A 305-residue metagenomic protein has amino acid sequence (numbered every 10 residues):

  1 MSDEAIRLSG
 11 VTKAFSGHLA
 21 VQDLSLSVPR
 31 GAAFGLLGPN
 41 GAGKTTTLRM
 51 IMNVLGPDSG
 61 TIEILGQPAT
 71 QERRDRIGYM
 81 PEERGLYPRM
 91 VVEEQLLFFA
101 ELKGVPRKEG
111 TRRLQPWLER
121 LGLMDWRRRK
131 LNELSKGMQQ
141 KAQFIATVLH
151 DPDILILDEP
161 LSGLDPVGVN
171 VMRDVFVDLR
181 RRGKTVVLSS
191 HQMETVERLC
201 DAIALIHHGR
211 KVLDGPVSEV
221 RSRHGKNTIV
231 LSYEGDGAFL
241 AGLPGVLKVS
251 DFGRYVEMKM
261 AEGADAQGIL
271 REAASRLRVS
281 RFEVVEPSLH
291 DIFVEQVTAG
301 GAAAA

Functional and structural regions predicted by a protein language model:
D3-L8, K13-H208, L213: ABC transporter nucleotide-binding domains
T12, T70, E93, M193 (+4 more regions): Alpha-helix N-cap/helix-start and coil->helix boundary motif
L65, Q95, G104, Q143 (+4 more regions): A generic structural signal for secondary-structure junctions that act as hinges or helix/strand caps at the edges
E72, R221-S222, A266-Q267: A short local loop/turn or secondary-structure capping micro-motif enriched for an aromatic residue
R173-A261: ABC transporter nucleotide-binding domain
K226-G300, A305: Short, charged/small-residue-rich alpha-helical element at the C-terminal edge of ABC transporter nucleotide-binding
